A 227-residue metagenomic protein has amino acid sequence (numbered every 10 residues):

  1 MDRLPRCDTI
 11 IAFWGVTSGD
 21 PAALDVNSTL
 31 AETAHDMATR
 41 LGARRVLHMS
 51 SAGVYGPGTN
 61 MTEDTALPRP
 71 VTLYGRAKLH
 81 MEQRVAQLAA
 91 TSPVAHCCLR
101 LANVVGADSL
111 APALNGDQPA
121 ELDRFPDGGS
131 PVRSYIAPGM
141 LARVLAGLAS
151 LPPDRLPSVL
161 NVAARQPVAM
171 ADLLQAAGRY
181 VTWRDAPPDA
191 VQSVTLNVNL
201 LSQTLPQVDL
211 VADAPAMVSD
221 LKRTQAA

Functional and structural regions predicted by a protein language model:
M1-T29: NAD(P)H-binding glycine-rich loop region in Rossmannoid oxidoreductase-like domains and their noncatalytic homologs
F13-W14, V46-A52, L99-L101: SDR active-site strand-loop-helix element
T33-L73: Conserved Rossmann-fold NAD(P)-dependent oxidoreductase catalytic core, especially the SDR/UDP-sugar
V71-C97: Active-site Tyr-X1-5-Lys
L79, S92, V104-G116, G147-L160: Glycine/proline-rich active-site loop of Rossmann-fold NAD(P)-dependent oxidoreductases
Q87-R133, G139: NAD(P)-dependent short-chain dehydrogenase/reductase
L141-S193, N197-V198, Q225-A226: Mid/C-terminal beta-alpha module of Rossmann-like enzyme folds, strongest in SDR-family dehydrogenases/epimerases
V211-A227: Amphipathic terminal alpha-helices
